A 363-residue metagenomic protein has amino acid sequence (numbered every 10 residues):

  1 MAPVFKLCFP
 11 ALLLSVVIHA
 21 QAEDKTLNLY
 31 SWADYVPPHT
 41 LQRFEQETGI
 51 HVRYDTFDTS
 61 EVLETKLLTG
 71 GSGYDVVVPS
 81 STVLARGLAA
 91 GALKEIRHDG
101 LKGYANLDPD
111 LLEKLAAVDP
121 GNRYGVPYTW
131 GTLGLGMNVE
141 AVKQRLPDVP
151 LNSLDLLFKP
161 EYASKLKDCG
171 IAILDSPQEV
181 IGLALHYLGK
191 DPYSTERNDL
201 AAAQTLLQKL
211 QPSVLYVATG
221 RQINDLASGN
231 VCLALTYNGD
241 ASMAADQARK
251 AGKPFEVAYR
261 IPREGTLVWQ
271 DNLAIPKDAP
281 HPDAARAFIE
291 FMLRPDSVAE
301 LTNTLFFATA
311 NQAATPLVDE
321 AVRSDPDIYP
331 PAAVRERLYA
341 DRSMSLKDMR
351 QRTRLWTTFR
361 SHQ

Functional and structural regions predicted by a protein language model:
A22-G87: Early extracytoplasmic/lumenal segment of secretory-pathway proteins
V83-R86, L233-P254: A ligand-binding cleft/hinge motif common to bilobed small-molecule-binding domains
L84, L88-S213, G220, D225-A227: Extracytoplasmic ligand-binding site segments that recognize negatively charged/polar headgroups
K94-A105, D155, A251-L267, P276-A279: Short beta-strand->loop
G136-A141, H186-Y187, W269-H281, E300: A bilobed periplasmic-binding-protein/Venus flytrap-type ligand-binding module shared by bacterial periplasmic
L200-K209, L215, K253-A274: Periplasmic-binding protein-like
N224, A332-Q363: Conserved C-terminal helix/tail region of periplasmic/extracytoplasmic solute-binding proteins
P276-R337: Mature extracytoplasmic/periplasmic domains
